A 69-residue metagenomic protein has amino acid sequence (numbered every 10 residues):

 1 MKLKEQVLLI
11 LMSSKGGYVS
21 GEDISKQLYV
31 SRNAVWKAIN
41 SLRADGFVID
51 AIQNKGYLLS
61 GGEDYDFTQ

Functional and structural regions predicted by a protein language model:
K4, G21: Helix-turn-helix DNA-binding elements, focusing on the entry/boundary residues of the two helices that contact DNA
M12-G17, F47: Short helix-capping/hinge SLiMs at alpha-helix to coil transitions
K26: Alpha-helical residues within the helix-turn-helix
N33: Key DNA-contact positions within bacterial/archaeal DNA-binding proteins
I39-N40: Short, hydrophobic-biased segments on the C-terminal half of alpha helices that form "recognition helices"
A44-Q69: Conserved catalytic/binding loops enriched for acidic/polar residues
